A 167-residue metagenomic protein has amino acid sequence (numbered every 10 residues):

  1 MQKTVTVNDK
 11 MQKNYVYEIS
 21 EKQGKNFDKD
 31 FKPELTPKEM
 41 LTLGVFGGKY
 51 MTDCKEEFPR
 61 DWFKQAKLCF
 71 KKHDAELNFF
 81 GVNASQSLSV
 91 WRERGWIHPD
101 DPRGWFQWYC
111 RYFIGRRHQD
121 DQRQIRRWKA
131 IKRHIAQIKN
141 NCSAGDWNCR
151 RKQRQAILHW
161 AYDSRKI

Functional and structural regions predicted by a protein language model:
Q2-D101, R116, R133-A156: Compositionally biased, intrinsically disordered low-complexity regions enriched for acidic
S87, D101-G104, D121-R127: Alpha-helical interaction elements in eukaryotic regulators
R92, F106-C110: Amphipathic alpha-helical interaction motifs in eukaryotic regulatory proteins
Y112-A136: Short linear, low-complexity motifs centered on an aromatic residue
Y162-R165: Charge-patterned, phosphorylation-rich low-complexity C-terminal interaction regions of large eukaryotic proteins
